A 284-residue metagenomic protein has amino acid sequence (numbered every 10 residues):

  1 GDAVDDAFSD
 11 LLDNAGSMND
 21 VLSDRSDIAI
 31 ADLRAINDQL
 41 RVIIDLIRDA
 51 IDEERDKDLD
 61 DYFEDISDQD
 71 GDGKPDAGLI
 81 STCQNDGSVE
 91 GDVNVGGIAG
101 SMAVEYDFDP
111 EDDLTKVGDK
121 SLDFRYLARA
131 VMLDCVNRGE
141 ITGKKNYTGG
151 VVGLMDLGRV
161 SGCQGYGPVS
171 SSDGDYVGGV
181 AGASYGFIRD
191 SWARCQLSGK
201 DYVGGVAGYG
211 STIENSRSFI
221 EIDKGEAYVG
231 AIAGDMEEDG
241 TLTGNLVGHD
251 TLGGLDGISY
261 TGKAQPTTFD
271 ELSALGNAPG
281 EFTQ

Functional and structural regions predicted by a protein language model:
G1-Q284: Predominantly extracellular beta-rich ligand-binding scaffolds that present long acidic/polar faces for carbohydrate
